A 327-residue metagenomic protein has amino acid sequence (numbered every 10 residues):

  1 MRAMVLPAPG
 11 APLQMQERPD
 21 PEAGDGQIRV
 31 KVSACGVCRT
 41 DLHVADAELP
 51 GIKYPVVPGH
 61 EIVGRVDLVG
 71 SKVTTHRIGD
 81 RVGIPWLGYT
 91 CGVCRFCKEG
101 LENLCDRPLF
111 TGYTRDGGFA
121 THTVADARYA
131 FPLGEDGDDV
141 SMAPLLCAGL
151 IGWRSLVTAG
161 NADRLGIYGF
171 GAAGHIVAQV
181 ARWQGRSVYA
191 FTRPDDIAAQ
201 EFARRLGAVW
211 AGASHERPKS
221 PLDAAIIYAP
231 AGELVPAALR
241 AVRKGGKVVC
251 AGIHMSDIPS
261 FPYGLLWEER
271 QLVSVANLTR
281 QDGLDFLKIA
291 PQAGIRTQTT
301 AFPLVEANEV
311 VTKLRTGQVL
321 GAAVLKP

Functional and structural regions predicted by a protein language model:
M1, P236, R280-P327: C-terminal hydrophobic helical "lid"/dimerization subdomain of Rossmann-like NAD(P)H-dependent oxidoreductases
P19-D20, K53-G59, T111-R115, T121: Short Gly/Pro-enriched turn/cap motifs at secondary-structure boundaries
P21-C35, E48-R95, G134-G137: Glycine-rich beta-strand-centered segment in the early N-terminal region that forms part of a ligand/cofactor-binding
E61, D80-R81, F96, H122 (+3 more regions): Residue-level marker of beta-strand positions
V82, E135-E216: Mid-domain Rossmann-like dinucleotide-binding core that forms the NAD(H)/NADP(H) cofactor-binding site
Y89-Y168, D195: NAD(P)H dinucleotide-binding glycine-rich loop of Rossmann-like/cofactor-binding domains, especially the beta1-alpha1
A159, Y189, I197-Q271: Glycine-rich cofactor phosphate-binding loops and adjacent beta1-alpha1 units of small-molecule cofactor enzyme domains
